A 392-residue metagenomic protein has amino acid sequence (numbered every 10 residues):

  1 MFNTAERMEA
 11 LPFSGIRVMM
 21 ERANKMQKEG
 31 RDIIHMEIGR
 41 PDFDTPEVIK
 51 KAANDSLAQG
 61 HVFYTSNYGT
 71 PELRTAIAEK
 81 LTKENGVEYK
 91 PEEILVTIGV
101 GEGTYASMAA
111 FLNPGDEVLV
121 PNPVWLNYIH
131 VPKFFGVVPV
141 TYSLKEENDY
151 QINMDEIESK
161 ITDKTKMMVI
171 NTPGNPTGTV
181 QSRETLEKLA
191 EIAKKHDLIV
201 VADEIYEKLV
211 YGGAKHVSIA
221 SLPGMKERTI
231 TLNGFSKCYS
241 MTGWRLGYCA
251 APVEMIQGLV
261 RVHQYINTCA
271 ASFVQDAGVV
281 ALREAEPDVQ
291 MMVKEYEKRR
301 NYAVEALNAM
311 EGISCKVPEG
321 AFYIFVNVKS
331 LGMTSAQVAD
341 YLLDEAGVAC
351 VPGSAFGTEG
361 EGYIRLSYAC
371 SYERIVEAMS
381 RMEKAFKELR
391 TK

Functional and structural regions predicted by a protein language model:
F2-T4, P12-S14, M19, M26-I33 (+3 more regions): PLP-dependent class I/II
M8: Substrate/cofactor-recognition hotspot
I34-R40, D55-R74, E84: A glycine-/small-polar-enriched, mobile loop at the entrance of the PLP active site in fold-type I
L73-I77, G99: Conserved AMP-binding/adenylate-forming core of the ANL superfamily
